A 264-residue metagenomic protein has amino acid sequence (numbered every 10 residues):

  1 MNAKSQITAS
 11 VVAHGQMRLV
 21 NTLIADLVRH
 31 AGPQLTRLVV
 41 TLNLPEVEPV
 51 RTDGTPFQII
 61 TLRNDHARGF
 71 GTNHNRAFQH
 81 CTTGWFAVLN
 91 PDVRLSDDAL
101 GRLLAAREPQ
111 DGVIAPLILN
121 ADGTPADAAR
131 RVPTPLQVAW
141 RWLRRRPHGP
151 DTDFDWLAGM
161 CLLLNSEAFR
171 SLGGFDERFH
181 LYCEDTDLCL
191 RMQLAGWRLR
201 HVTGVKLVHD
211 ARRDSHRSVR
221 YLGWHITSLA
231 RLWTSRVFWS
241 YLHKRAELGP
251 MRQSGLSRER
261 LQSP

Functional and structural regions predicted by a protein language model:
Q16-A31: Short, well-formed alpha-helical segments that are part of the catalytic scaffolds of diverse glycosyltransferases
L35-P45, L62-N64: Short beta-strand/loop segment that forms part of the nucleotide-sugar
N64-C81: Glycine-rich, basic loop-to-helix element that forms the pyrophosphate-binding segment of sugar-nucleotide handling
F86: Short aromatic/hydrophobic "clamp" motif used to bind/position activated sugar donors
D97-D127: Conserved donor NDP-sugar-binding/catalytic core segment of glycosyltransferases
D122, P133-D155: Short, flexible, basic/aromatic active-site loop/helix in glycosyltransferases
D155-G173, E177-K206: A short, conserved alpha-helix in the catalytic core of glycosyltransferases
D187-P264: Active-site-adjacent helix/loop segment of glycosyltransferases that harbors family-specific signature motifs
